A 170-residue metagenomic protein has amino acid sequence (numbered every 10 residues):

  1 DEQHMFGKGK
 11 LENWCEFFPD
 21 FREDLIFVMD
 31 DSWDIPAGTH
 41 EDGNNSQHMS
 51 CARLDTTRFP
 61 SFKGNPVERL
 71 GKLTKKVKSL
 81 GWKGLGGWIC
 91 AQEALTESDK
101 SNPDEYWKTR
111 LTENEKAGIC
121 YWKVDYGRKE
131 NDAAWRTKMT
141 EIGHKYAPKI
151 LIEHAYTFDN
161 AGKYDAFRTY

Functional and structural regions predicted by a protein language model:
M5-P19: Zn2+-dependent metallopeptidase catalytic core
F6, F21-Y170: Aromatic- and carboxylate-enriched substrate-binding clefts and catalytic-loop regions of carbohydrate-active enzymes
